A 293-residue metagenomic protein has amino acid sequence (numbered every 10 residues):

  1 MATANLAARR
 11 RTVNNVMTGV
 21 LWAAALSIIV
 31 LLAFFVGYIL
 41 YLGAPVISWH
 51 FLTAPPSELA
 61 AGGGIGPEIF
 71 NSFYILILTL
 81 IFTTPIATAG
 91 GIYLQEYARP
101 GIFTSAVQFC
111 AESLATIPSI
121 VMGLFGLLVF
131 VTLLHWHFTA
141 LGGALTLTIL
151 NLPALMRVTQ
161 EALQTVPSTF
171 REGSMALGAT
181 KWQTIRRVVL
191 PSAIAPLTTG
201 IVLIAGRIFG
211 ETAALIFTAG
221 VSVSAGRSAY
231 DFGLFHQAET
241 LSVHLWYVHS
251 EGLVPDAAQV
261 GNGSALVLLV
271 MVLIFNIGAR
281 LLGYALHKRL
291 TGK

Functional and structural regions predicted by a protein language model:
T3-A23, Y38-I81, P100, Y247-Q259: Periplasmic/extracellular loop-to-transmembrane helix junction in inner-membrane transport proteins
P56-L59, G63, L215-L269: Interhelical loop and adjacent transmembrane-helix boundary motif in polytopic membrane transport permeases
F70, Y74-F82, I86, G90 (+4 more regions): Hydrophobic alpha-helical transmembrane segments of multipass integral membrane proteins, especially permease/channel
T79-A111, L124, T132, A279-K288: Transmembrane-helix boundary motif in ABC transporter permease subunits
L80, V158-T159, K181-A219: Transmembrane alpha-helices
L94, Q160, Q164, S168 (+3 more regions): C-terminal transmembrane helix and the adjacent membrane-cytosol boundary/short C-terminal tail of inner/organellar
E112-I149: Generic hydrophobic transmembrane alpha-helix motif, especially the helices
